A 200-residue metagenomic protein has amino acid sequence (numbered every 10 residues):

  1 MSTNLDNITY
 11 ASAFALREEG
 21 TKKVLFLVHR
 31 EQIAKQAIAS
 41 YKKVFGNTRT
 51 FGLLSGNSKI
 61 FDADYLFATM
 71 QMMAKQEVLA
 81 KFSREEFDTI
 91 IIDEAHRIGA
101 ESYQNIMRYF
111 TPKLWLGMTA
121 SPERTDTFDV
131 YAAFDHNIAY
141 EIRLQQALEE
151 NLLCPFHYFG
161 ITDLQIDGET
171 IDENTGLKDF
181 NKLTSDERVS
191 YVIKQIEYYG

Functional and structural regions predicted by a protein language model:
M1-F14: Walker A/P-loop
V24, E31-N57: Conserved helix-turn-beta segment of the N-terminal RecA-like "Helicase ATP-binding" lobe in SF1/SF2 helicases
L25-L27, Q71, T89-I90, L116: Conserved hydrophobic packing residues within short motifs/helices of P-loop NTPase cores of ABC-family ATPases
R30, A68-M72, E94, M118-P122: A short beta-strand-to-loop transition that corresponds to the Sensor-1 phosphate-sensing loop of AAA+ P-loop ATPases
A34-Q36, F61-D62, K75-Q76, R124-D129 (+1 more regions): Switch/connector loops and helix/strand junctions flanking conserved nucleotide-binding motifs in nucleotide-processing
G56-T89, A100-N105: Conserved helix/coil segment N-terminal to the catalytic DExD/H
D88, H96-Y158: Post-DEXD/H (motif II) to motif III coupling segment of the RecA-like Helicase ATP-binding lobe
I138-G200: Conserved interdomain linker/interface between the two RecA-like ATPase lobes of SF2 helicase motors
